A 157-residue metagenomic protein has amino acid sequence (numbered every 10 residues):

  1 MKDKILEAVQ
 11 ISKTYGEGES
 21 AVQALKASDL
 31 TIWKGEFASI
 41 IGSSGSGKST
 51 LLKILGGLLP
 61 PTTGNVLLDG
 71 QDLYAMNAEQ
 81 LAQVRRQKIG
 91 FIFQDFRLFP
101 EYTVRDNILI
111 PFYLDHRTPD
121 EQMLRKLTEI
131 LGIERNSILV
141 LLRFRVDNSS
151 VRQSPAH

Functional and structural regions predicted by a protein language model:
K2-A8, T14-A27: A short, flexible loop at the N-terminus of ABC-type nucleotide-binding domains that lies
E19-V22, L73-G90: ABC ATPase NBD coupling module
A38-S39, F91: Short beta-strand immediately N-terminal to the Walker A/P-loop
I41-S43: The feature captures the beta-strand-to-loop junction immediately N-terminal to the Walker
G56: Helix-to-loop junction immediately C-terminal to a conserved catalytic motif
G64-D72: Conserved ABC transporter NBD signature motif
Q71-D72, D120-S137: Conserved ABC ATPase "signature" region
Y102-P111: Short coil-to-helix segment of the ABC ATPase nucleotide-binding domain corresponding to the Q-loop/switch region
